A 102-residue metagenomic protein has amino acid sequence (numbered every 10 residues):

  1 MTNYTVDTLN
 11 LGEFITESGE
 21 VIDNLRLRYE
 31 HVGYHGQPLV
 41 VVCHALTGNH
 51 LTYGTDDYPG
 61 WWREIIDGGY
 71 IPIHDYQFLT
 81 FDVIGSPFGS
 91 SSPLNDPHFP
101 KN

Functional and structural regions predicted by a protein language model:
M1-V42: Catalytic-loop region of hydrolases
T5-N10, T52-Y58, P97-F99: Short, compositionally biased strand/turn segments that nucleate or flank brief secondary-structure elements
E30-L94: N-terminal cap/lid subdomain of alpha/beta-hydrolase-fold enzymes
S92-N102: Alpha/beta-hydrolase active-site loop
